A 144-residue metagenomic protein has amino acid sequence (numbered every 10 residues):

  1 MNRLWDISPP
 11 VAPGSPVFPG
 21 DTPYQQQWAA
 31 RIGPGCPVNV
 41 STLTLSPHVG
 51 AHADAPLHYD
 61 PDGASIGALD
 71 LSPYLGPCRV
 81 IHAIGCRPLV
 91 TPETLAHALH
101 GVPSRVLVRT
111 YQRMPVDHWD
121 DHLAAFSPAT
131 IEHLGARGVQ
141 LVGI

Functional and structural regions predicted by a protein language model:
M1-I144: Active-/binding-site microenvironments in catalytic and ligand-binding cores
